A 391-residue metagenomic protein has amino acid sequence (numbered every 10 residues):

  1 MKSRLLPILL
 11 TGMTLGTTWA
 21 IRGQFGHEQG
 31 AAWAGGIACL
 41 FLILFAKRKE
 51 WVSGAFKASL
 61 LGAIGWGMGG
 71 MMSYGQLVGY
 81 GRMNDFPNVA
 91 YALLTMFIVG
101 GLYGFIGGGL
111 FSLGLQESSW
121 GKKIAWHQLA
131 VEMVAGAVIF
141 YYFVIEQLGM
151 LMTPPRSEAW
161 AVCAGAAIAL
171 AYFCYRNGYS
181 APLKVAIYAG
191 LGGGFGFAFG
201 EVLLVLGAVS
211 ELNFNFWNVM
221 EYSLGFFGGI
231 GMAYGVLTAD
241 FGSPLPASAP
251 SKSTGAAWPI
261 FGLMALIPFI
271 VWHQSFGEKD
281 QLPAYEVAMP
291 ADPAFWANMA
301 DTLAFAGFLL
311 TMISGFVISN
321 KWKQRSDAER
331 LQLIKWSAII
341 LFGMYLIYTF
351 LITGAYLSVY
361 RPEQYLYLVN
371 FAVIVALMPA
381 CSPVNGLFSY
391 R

Functional and structural regions predicted by a protein language model:
M1-L10, V52-G65, E117-I139, L151-A161 (+4 more regions): Cytoplasm-facing juxtamembrane segments at the starts of transmembrane helices in multi-pass membrane proteins
M1-Y80, F86-G108, K123-W126: N-terminal signal-anchor module of multipass membrane proteins
G12-G16, E28-W33, V52, F56-A58 (+2 more regions): Alpha-helical transmembrane segments of integral membrane proteins
W33-L44, F97-G114, A161-F173, S223-D240 (+2 more regions): Hydrophobic cores of alpha-helical transmembrane segments in multi-pass inner/ER membrane proteins, independent
M71-M83, Y142-G149, V202-S210, I270-Y285 (+1 more regions): Membrane-helix interface motif
Y80, D85-C174, A328-I334, I347-A376 (+1 more regions): Membrane-proximal helix-loop-helix units in multi-pass membrane proteins
P87-L102, P154-S157, N215-F226, M289-A304: Short aromatic-rich membrane-water interface segments that cap or initiate transmembrane helices in multi-pass membrane
G193-P290: Long, internal scaffold/assembly segments composed of regular secondary structure
